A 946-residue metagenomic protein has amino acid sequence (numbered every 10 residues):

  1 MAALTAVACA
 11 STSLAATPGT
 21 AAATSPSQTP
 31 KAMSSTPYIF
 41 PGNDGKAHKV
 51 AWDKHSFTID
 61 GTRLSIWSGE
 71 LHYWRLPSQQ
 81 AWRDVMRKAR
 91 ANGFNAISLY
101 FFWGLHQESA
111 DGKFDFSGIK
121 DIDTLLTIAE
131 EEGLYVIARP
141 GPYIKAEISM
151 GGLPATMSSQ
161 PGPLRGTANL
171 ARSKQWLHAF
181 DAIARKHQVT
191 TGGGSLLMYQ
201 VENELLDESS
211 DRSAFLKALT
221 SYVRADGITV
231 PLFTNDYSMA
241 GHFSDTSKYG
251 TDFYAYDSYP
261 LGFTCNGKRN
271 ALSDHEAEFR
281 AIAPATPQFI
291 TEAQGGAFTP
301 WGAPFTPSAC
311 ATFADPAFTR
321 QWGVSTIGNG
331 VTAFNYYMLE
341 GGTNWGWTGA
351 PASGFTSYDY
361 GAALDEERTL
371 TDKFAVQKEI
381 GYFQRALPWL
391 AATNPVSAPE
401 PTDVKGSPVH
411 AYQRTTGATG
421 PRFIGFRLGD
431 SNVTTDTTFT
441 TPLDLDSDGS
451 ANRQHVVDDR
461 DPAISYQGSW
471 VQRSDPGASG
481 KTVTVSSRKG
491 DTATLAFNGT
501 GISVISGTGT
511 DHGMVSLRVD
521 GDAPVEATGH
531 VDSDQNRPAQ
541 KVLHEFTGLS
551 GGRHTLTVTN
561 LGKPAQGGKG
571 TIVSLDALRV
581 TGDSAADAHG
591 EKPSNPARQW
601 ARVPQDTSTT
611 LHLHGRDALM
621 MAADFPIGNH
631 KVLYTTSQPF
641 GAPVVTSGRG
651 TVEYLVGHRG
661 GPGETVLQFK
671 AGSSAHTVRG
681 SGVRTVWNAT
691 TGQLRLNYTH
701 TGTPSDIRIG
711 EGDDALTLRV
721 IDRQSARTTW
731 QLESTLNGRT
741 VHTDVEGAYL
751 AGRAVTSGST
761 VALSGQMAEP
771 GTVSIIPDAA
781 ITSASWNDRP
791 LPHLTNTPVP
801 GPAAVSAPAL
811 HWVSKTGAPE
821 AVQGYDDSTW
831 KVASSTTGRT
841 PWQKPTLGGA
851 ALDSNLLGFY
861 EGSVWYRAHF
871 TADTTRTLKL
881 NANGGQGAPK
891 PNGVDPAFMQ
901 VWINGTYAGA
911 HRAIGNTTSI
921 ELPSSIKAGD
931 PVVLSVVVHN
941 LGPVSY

Functional and structural regions predicted by a protein language model:
G19-A96, T127: N-terminal carbohydrate-binding accessory modules
P37, G42, F374-Q472, G477 (+1 more regions): Non-catalytic C-terminal accessory domains or segments of carbohydrate-active enzymes
A81-S149, T220-A225: Aromatic-lined substrate-binding rim segments of carbohydrate-active enzymes
G118-A138, S159-L196: An active-site-proximal structural segment forming one wall of the substrate-binding cleft that immediately precedes
L134, Y222-D226, L261-P351, D430 (+1 more regions): Catalytic-core region of carbohydrate-active enzymes that cleave or remodel glycosidic bonds
N169-D245: Active-site neighborhood of glycoside hydrolase catalytic domains
D207-I228, D236-S273, F298-G302, G342-A350 (+3 more regions): Substrate-binding cleft/loops of secretory-pathway carbohydrate-active enzymes
D448-G590: Glycan-recognition surfaces in beta-rich domains, encompassing non-catalytic CBMs and lectin-like receptor-binding
